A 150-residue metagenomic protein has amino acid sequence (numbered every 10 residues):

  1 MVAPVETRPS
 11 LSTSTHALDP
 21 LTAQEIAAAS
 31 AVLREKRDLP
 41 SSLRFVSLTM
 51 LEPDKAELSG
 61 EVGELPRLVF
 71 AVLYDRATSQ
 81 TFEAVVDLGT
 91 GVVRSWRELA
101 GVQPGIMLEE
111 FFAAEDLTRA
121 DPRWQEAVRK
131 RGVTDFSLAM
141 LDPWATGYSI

Functional and structural regions predicted by a protein language model:
V2-A17, G91-V102: Acidic/histidine-rich, surface-exposed loop or edge segments in extracytoplasmic proteins
T15-L18, M107, R119-A120, S137: Intrinsic disorder/low-complexity detector
D19-Q24: Short, surface-exposed ligand-recognition loops at beta-strand->loop->(often short) alpha-helix junctions that present
I26, S30-R34: Short, surface-exposed polybasic-aromatic patches that bind anionic ligands, especially phosphate groups
P40-G89, T134-I150: Exposed beta-strand-loop-beta-strand "reactive/processing" segments of non-cytosolic proteins
R94-G132: Long, charged/polar, surface-exposed segments that mediate recognition or autoinhibition
